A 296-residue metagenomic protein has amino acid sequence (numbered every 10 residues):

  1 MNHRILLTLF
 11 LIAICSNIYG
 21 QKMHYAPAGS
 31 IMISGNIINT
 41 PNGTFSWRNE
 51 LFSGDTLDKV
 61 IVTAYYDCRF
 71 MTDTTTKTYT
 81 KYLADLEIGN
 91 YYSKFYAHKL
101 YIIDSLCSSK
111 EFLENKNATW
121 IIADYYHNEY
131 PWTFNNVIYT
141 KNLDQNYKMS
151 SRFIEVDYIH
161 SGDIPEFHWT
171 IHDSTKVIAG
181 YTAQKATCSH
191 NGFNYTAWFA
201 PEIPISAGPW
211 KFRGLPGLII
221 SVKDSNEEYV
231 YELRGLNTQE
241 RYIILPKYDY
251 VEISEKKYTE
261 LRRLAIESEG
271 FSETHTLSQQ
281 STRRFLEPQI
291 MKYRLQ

Functional and structural regions predicted by a protein language model:
M1-G35: Bacterial Sec-dependent N-terminal signal peptides
K22-Q296: Extended soluble regions of mature proteins
